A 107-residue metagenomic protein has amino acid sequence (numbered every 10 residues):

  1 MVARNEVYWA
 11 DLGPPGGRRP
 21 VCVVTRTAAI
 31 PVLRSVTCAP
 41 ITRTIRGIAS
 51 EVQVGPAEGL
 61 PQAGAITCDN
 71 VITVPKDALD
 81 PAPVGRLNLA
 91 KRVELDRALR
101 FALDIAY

Functional and structural regions predicted by a protein language model:
M1-Y107: Conserved functional hotspots at enzyme active or ligand-binding sites that engage polyanionic ligands
